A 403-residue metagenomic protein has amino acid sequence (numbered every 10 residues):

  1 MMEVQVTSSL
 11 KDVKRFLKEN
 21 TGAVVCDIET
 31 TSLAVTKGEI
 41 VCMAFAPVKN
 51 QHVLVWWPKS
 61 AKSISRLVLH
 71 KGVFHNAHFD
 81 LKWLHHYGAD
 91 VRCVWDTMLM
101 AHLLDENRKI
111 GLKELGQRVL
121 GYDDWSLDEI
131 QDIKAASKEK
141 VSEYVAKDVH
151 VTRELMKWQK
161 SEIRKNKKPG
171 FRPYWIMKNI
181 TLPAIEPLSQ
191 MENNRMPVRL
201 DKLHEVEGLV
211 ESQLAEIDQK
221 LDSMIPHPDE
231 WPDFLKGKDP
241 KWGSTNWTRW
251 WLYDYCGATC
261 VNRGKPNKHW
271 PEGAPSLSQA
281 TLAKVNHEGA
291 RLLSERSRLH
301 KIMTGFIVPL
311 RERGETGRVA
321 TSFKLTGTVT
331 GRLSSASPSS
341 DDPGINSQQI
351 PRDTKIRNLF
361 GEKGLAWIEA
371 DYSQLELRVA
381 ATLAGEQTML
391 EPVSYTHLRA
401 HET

Functional and structural regions predicted by a protein language model:
M1-F45, K49-Q51, N107, V119 (+4 more regions): Conserved "right-hand" nucleotidyltransferase catalytic core of DNA-directed polymerases
V25, H70-A77: Acidic beta-strand-to-loop metal/phosphate-binding motif
V48-G72: Nucleic-acid-processing active sites and adjacent nucleic-acid-binding tracks, predominantly divalent metal-dependent
H78-G88, W251-Y253, E376-G385: Short active-site loop/helix that positions an aromatic residue
Y87-V94, R108-L112, E386-L390: A short alpha->loop->secondary-structure connector
L99-M100: Long, compositionally biased intrinsically disordered terminal regions
A258-G264, A384-Y395: Cytochrome P450 catalytic domain signature, combining two hallmark sequence patches
T396-T403: Conserved small/polar residues in nucleotide/adenosyl-binding loops
